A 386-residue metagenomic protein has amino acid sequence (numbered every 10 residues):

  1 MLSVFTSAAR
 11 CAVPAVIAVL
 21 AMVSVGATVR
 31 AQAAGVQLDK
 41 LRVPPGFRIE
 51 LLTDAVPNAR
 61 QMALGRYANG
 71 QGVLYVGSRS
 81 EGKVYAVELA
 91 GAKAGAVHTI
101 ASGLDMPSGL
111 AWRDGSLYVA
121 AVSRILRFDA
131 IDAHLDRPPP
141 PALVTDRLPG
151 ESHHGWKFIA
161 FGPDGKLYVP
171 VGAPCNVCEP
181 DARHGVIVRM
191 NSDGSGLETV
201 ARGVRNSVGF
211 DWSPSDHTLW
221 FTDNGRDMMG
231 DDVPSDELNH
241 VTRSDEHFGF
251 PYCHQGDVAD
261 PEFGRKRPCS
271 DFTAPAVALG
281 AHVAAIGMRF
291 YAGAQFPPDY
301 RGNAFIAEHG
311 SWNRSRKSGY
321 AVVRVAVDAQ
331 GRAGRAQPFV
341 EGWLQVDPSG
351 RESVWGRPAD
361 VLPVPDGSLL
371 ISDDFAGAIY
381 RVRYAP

Functional and structural regions predicted by a protein language model:
Q32-P45, N69, W156, A173-V177 (+5 more regions): Beta-propeller domain segments
E50-R79, A284-F290, I306: Beta-strand-rich domains and repeat architectures in extracellular enzymes and scaffolds, especially beta-propellers
L52-V56, H98-G103, V144-E151, T199-G203 (+3 more regions): Surface loop/turn motifs at the tips and blade-to-blade linkers of beta-strand repeat domains
N58, S80, A96, G103-M106 (+9 more regions): Beta-rich catalytic cores
Q71-V76, S116-V119, K166-P170, T218-T222 (+2 more regions): Conserved beta-propeller blade signature
K83-A86, R124-L126, V186-V188, E237 (+2 more regions): A short loop-to-beta-strand structural motif that recurs across blades of beta-propeller domains
S123-G162, P170-A173, G196, A201: Asp-box/WD-like beta-propeller blade repeats and closely related beta-sheet repeat scaffolds
